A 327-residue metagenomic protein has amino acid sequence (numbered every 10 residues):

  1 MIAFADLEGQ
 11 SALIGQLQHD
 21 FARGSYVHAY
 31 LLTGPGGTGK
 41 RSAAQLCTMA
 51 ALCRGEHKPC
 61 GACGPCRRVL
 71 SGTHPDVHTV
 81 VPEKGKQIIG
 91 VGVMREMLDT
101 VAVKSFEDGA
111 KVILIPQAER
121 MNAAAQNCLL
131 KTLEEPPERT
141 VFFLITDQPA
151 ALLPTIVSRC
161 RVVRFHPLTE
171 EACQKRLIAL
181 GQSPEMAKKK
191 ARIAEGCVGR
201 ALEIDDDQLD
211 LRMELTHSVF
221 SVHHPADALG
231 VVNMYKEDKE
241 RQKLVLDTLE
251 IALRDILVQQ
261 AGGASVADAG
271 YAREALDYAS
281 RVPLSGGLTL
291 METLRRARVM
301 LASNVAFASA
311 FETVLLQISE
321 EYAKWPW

Functional and structural regions predicted by a protein language model:
M1-A124, A279: Clamp-loader machinery-focused feature within the broader ASCE/P-loop NTPase space
M1-M49, P65-R68, E138-T140, D147-W327: Charged, glycine-rich active-site and insertion segments that engage polyanionic ligands
D99, K131, P154, S158: Conserved adenine-binding aromatic site and its adjacent loop/helix in ATP-hydrolyzing domains
A102, N127-L144: Conserved catalytic/switch belt of AAA+ P-loop NTPases
P116-N122, N127-E134, A150: Catalytic acidic motif of RecA-like/P-loop NTPases
